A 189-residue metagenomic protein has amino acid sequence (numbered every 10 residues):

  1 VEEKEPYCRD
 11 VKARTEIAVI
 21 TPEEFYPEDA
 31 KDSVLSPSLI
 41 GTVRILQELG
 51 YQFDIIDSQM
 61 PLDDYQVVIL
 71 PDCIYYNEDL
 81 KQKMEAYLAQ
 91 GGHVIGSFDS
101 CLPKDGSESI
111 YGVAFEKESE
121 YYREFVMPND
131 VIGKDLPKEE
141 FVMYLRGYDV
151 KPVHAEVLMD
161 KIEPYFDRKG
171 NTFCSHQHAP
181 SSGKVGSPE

Functional and structural regions predicted by a protein language model:
V1-E189: Carbohydrate-binding surfaces of carbohydrate-active enzymes
